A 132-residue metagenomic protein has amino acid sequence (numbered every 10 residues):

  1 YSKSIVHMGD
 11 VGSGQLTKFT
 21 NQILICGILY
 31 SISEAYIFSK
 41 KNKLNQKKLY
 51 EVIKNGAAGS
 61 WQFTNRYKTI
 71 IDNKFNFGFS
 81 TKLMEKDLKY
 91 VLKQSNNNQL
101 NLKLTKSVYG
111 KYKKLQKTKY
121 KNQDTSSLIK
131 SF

Functional and structural regions predicted by a protein language model:
S4-V11: Ligand/cofactor pocket segment of small-molecule handling proteins
S13-F132: Helical "substrate-binding/catalytic lid" subdomain of Rossmann-like NAD(P)-dependent dehydrogenases/reductases
